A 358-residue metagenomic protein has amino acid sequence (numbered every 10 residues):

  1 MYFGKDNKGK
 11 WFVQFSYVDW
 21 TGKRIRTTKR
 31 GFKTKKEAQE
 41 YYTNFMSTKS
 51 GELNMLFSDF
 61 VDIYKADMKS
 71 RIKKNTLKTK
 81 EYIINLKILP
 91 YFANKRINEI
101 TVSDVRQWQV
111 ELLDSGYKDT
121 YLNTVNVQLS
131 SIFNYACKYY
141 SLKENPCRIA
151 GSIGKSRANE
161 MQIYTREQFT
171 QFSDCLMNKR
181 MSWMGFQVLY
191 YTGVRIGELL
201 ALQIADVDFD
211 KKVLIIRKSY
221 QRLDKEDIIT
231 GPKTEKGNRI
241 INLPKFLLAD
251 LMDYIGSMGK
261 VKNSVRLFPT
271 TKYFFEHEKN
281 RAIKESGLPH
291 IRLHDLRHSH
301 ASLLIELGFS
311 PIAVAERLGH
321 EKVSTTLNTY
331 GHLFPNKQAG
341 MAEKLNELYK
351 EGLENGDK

Functional and structural regions predicted by a protein language model:
Y2, T27, A66-E144, A158 (+2 more regions): N-terminal core-binding DNA-recognition domain of tyrosine site-specific recombinases/integrases
F3, D174, K211, T230-N238 (+2 more regions): C-terminal secondary-structure termini that scaffold catalytic or DNA-interacting sites
D6-F12, S16-S103, G256-N263: N-terminal DNA-binding module of tyrosine recombinases/phage integrases
F12-Q14, T192, A201-D253: Conserved tyrosine-mediated DNA breakage-rejoining catalytic core shared by Y-recombinases
D119, N123, K138, L142-E144 (+6 more regions): Basic, Lys/Arg- and aromatic-enriched nucleic-acid-binding interface segment
T120, K138, M181, Q187 (+4 more regions): C-terminal catalytic core of tyrosine-transesterase DNA break-rejoin enzymes
I163, Y220, L248, L318-E343: Catalytic-site neighborhood detector that most strongly recognizes the C-terminal catalytic loop/helix of tyrosine
E167-T170, S219-R222, P244-P289: Active-site/catalytic core of tyrosine-dependent DNA strand-transfer enzymes
